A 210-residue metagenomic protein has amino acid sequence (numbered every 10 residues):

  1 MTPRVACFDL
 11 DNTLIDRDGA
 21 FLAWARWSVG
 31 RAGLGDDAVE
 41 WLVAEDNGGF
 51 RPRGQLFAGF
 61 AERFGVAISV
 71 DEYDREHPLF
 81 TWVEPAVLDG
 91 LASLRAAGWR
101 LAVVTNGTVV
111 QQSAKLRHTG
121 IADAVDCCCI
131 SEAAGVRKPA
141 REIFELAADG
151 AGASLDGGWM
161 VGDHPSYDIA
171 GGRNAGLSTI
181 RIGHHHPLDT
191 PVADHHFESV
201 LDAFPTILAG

Functional and structural regions predicted by a protein language model:
M1-R4, V66, A92-R95, R100-G210: Asp-based, Mg2+/Mn2+-dependent phosphohydrolase catalytic module
T2-D89: N-terminal helical cap/lid subdomain that shapes the substrate entry/recognition surface in HAD-like hydrolases
